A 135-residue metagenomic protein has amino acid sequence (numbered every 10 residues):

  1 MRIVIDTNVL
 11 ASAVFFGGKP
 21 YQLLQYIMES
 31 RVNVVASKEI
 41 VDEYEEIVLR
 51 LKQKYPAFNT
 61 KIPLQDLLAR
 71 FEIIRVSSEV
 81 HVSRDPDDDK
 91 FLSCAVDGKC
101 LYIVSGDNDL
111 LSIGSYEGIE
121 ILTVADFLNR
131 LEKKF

Functional and structural regions predicted by a protein language model:
M1-G18: Metal-dependent nucleic-acid phosphoesterase active-site entry motif
I5, Y21-L49: PIN/NYN-family metal-dependent endoribonuclease catalytic core
D6-T7, A36-S37, G106-D107, T123-V124: A secondary-structure boundary/capping signal
G18, V35, F58, V82-D87: Residues at secondary-structure transition points
Q53-K54: Membrane interface segments of multi-pass transport proteins and intramembrane proteases
A69-Y102, N108: Active-site neighborhoods of divalent-metal-dependent phosphate/nucleic-acid chemistry enzymes
G98, N108-F135: Acidic, PIN/NYN-like endoribonuclease modules and their adjacent C-terminal/linker elements
